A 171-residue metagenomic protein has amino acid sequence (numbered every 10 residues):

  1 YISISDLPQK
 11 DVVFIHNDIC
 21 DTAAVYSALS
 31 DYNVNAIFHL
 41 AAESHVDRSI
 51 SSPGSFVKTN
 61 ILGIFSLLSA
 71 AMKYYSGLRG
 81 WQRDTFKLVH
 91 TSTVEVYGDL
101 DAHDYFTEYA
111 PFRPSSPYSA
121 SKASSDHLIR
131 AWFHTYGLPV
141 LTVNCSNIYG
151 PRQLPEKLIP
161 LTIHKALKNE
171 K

Functional and structural regions predicted by a protein language model:
Y1-I148: N-terminal Rossmann-like NAD(P)+-binding domain of SDR-like oxidoreductases, especially those catalyzing
V13, N17-C20, P160, A166-K171: C-terminal substrate-binding subdomain of Rossmann-fold SDR/epimerase-dehydratase oxidoreductases
A123, I148-L161, K168-K171: Glycine/proline-rich active-site loop of Rossmann-fold NAD(P)-dependent oxidoreductases
